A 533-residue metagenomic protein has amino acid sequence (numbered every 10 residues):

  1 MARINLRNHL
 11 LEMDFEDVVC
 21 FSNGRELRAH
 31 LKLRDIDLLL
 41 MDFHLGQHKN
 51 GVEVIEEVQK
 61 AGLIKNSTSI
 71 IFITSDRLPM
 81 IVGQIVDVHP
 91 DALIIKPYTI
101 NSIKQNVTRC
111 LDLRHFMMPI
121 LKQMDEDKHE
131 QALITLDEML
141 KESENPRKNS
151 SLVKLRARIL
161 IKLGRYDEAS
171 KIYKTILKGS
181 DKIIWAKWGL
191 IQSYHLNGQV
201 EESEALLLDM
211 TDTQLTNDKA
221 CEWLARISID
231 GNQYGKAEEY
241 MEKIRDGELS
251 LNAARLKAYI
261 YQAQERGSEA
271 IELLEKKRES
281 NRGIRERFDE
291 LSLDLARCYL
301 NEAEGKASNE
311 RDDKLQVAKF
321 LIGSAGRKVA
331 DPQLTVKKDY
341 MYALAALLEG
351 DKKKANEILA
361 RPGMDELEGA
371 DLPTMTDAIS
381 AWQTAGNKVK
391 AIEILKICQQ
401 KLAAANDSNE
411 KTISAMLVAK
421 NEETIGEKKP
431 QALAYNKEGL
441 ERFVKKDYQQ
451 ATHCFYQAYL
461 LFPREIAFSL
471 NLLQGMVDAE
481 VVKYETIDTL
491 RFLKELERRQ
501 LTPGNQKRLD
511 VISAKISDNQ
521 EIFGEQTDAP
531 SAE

Functional and structural regions predicted by a protein language model:
M1-C20, R25: Two-component/phosphorelay signaling modules centered on CheY-like receiver
N5, M80, Y98-V107: C-terminal output helix
C20-L38, G46, D167: Acidic, metal-coordinating helix/loop segments flanking the phosphotransfer/catalytic sites of two-component signaling
D42-Q59, N66, D478, V482-E485: Conserved phosphotransfer microenvironments
V52-E53, N66, D76-A92, Q105: Alpha4 helix (beta4-alpha4-beta5 surface) of REC/receiver domains from two-component response regulators
L111-R165: CheY-like receiver
D167-V389, E393, C398, K411-I413 (+4 more regions): Flexible loop/N-cap segments at domain edges
